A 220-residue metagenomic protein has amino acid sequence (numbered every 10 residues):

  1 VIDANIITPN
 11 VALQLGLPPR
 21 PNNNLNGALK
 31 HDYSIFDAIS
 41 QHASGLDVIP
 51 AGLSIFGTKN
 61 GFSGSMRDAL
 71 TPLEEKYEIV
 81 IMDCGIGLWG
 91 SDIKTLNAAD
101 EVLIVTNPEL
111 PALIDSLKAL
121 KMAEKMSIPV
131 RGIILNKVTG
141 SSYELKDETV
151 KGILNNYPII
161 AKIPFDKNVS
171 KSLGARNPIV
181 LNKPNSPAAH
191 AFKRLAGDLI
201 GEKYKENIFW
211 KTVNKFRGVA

Functional and structural regions predicted by a protein language model:
D3, A28, I49, D83 (+3 more regions): Residue-level signature of catalytic and energy-coupling elements of molecular machines, predominantly ATP/GTP-dependent
A4-E75, L173-L181: P-loop/Walker-type NTP enzyme "switch/lid" segment
I6, R20-N23, K30-S34, G61-D68 (+8 more regions): Charged, alpha-helix-enriched surfaces in structured cytosolic catalytic cores of large nucleotide-utilizing machines
G45-L46, K167-R176, L199-N207: Electropositive, surface-exposed helix/loop patches at the edges of structured domains that serve as adaptable
D68, P72-K171: Conserved catalytic-core segment of NTP-binding enzymes
T95, I128-R131, E148-I153, N177-K183 (+1 more regions): A general structural signal for short secondary-structure boundary/capping elements
P178-A220: NTP-binding/hydrolysis catalytic cores, primarily Walker-type P-loop NTPases
